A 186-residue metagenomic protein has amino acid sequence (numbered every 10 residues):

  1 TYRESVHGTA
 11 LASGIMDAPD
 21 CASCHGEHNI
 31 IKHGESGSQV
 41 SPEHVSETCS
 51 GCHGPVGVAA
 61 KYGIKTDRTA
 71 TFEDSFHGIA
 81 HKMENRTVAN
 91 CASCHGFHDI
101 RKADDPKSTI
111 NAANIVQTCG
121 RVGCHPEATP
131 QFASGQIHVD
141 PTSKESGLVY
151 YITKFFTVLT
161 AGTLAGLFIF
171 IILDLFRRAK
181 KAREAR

Functional and structural regions predicted by a protein language model:
T1-Y151: Inter-heme linker and motif-flanking segments adjacent to c-type heme-binding CXXCH motifs in c-type cytochromes
Y151-L175: Selective detector of the "anchor" transmembrane alpha-helix that sits immediately C-terminal
A179-R186: Cytoplasmic C-terminal tails of single-pass
